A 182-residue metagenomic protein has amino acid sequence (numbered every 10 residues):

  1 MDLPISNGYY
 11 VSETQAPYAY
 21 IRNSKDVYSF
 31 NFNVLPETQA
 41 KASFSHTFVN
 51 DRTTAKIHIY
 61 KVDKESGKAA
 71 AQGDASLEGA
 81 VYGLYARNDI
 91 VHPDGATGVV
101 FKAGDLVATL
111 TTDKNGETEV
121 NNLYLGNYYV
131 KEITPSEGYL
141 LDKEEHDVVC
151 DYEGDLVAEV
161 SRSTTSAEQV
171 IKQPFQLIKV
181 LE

Functional and structural regions predicted by a protein language model:
M1-E182: Solvent-exposed loop/turn and edge beta-strand elements of beta-rich ligand-binding domains
